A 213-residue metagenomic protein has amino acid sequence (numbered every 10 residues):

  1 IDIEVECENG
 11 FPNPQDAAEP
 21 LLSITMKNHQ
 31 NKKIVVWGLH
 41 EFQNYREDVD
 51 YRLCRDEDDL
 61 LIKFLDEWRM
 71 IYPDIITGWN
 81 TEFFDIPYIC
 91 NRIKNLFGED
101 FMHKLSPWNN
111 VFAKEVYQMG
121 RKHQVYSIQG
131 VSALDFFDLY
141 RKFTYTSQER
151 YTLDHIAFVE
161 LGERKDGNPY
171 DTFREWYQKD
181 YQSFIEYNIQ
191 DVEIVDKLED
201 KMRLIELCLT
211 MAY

Functional and structural regions predicted by a protein language model:
I1-I75: Conserved RNase H-like, two-metal-ion catalytic cores of nucleic-acid enzymes
I3, K63-D66, M70, Y88-N91 (+4 more regions): Residue-level signal for well-ordered alpha-helical scaffold segments within enzymatic catalytic domains
I3-C7, N28-Q30, E82, D135-Y140 (+1 more regions): Short, flexible loop/turn elements at secondary-structure junctions
A17-L22, Q43-R46, N95-F97, T152-I156 (+1 more regions): Short, low-complexity, polar/charged sequence segments that are solvent-exposed and flexible
Q43-S147: Conserved DEDDh/DEDDy metal-dependent 3′-5′ exonuclease domain
M102-Y213: Conserved "right-hand" nucleotidyltransferase catalytic core of DNA-directed polymerases
